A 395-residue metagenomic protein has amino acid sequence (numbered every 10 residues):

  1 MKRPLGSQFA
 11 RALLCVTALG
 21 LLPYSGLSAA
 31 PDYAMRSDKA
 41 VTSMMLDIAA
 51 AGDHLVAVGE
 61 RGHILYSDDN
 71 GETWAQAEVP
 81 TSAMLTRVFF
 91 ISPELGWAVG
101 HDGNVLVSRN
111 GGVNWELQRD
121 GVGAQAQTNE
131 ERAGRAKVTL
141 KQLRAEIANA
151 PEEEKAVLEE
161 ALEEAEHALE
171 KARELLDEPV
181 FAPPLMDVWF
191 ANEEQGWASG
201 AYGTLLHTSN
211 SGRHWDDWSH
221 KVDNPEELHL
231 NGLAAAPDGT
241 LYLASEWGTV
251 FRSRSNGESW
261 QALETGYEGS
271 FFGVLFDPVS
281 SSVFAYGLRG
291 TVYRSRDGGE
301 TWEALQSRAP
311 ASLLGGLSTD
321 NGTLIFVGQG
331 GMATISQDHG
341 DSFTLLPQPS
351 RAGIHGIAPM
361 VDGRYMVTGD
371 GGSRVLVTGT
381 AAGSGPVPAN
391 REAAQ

Functional and structural regions predicted by a protein language model:
K2-L14: Bacterial N-terminal signal peptides that target proteins for export
R3, L22-P23, G212: Short, low-complexity intrinsically disordered segments enriched in A/P/G/S/L with frequent Arg, especially at protein
A12-P23: Bacterial N-terminal signal peptides
G26-Q395: Residue-level hotspots at or immediately adjacent to binding/recognition sites across diverse folds
